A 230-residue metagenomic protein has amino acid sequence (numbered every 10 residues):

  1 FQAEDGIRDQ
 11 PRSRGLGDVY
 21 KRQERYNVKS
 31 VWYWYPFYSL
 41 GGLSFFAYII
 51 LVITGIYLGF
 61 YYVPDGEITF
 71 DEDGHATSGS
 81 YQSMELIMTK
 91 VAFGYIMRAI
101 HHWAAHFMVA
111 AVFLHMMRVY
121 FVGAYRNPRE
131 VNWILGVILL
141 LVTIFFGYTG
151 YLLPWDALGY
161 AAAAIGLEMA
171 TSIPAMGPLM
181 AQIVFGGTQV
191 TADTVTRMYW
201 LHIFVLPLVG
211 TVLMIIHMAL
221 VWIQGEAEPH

Functional and structural regions predicted by a protein language model:
F1-Y20: Single conserved hydrophobic/aromatic residue that forms the stacking wall/gate of nucleotide- or nucleobase-binding
D18-Y26, F107-F121: Central hydrophobic cores of alpha-helical transmembrane segments in multi-pass inner-membrane proteins across all
K21-S39, F121, T188-T194: Cytosolic juxtamembrane amphipathic/interface segments immediately preceding and feeding into a transmembrane helix
V31-G42, Y120-L140, A157-I165, M198-L201: Membrane-interfacial loop-to-helix junctions in multi-pass inner-membrane proteins
G42-I53, H102-M117, V209: Hydrophobic alpha-helical transmembrane segments
Y48-E67: Alpha-helical transmembrane segments of multi-pass membrane proteins
V63, E67-R98, I165-T191: Extracytosolic (periplasmic/ER-lumenal) interhelical loops and adjacent juxtamembrane/interface segments of multi-pass
V63, M108-M116, I138-G186, L206-P229: Transmembrane-helix bundle segments that line or gate the permeation/cavity pathway in multi-pass membrane proteins
